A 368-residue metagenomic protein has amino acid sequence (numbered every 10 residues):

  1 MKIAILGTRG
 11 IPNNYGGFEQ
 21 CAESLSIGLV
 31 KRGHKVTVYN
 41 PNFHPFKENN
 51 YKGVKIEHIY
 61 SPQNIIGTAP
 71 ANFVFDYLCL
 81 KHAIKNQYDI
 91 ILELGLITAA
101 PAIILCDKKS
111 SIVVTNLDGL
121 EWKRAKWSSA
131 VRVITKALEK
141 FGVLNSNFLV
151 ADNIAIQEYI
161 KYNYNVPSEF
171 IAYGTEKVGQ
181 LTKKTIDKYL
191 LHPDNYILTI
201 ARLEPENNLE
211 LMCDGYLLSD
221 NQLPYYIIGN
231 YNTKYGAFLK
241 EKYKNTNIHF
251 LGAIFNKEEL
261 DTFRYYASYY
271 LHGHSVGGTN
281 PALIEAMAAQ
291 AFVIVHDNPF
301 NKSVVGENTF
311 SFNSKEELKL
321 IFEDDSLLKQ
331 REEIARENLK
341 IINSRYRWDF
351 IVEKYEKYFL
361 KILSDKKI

Functional and structural regions predicted by a protein language model:
A4, K188-N207, C213-D220, Y226: Conserved donor-binding/catalytic core segment of Leloir-type glycosyltransferases
T8-N14, G28-G67, A155-I156, K161-N163 (+1 more regions): N-terminal strand-loop element at the rim of the active site of nucleotide-sugar-dependent glycosyltransferases
A71-I84, Y88-D118, G278: An aromatic- and histidine-rich active-site surface loop
K81, V131-L149: Membrane-proximal helix-turn-helix segments that form the acceptor-binding/catalytic region of lipid-linked
A237-K257: Nucleotide-activated donor-binding/catalytic signature segment of Leloir-type glycosyltransferases, i.e., the conserved
H274-S275: Aromatic "clamp/platform" in nucleotide-sugar-dependent glycosyltransferases that forms part of the donor/acceptor
L283, A288-V295: Short hydrophobic beta-strand element within catalytic cores of glycosyltransferases and related nucleotide-activated
K329-K367: A charged, aromatic-enriched C-terminal amphipathic alpha-helix characteristic of glycosyltransferases across folds
